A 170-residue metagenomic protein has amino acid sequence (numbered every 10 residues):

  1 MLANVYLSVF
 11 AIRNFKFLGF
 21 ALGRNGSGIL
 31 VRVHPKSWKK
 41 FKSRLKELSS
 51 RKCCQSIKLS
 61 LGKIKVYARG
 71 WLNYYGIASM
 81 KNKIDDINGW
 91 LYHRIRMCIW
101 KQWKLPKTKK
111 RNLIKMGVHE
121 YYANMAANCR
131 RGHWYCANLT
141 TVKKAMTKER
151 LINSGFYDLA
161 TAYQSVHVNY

Functional and structural regions predicted by a protein language model:
M1-Y170: Non-catalytic terminal/accessory segments
